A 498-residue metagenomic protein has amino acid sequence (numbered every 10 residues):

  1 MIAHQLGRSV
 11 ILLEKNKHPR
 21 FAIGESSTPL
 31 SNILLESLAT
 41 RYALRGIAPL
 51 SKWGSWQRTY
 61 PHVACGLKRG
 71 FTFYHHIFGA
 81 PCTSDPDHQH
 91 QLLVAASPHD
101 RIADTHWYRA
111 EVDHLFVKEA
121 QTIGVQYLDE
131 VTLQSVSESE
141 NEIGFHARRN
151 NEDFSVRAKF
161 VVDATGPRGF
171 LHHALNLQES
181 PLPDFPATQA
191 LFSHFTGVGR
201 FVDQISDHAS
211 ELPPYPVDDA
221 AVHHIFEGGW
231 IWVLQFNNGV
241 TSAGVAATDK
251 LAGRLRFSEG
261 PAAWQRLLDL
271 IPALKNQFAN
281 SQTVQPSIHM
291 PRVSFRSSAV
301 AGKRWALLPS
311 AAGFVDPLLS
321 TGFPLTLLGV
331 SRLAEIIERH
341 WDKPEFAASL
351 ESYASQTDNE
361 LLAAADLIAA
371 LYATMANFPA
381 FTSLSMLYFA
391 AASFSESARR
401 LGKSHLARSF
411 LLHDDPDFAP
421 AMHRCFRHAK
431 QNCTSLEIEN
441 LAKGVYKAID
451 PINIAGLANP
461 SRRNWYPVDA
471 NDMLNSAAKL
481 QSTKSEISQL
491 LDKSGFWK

Functional and structural regions predicted by a protein language model:
H4-E25: Glycine-rich FAD pyrophosphate-binding loop
H18, F73, T105-R109, A147 (+7 more regions): Tryptophan-centric aromatic hotspots in well-structured domains and transmembrane helices
R20-C82: N-terminal FAD cofactor-binding segment of flavoenzymes
P61-A110: Flavin (FAD/FMN) cofactor-binding and adjacent substrate-gating region of FAD-dependent oxidoreductase domains
P61-A64, P181-F185, A220-H224, I288 (+1 more regions): Short Gly/Pro-enriched turn/cap motifs at secondary-structure boundaries
Y108, H114-A273, V330: Predominantly flavin-linked oxidoreductase catalytic cores and closely associated redox partners
E227-I231, N237-G239, A246-A369: FAD/FMN-dependent oxidoreductases across multiple families
I336-K498: C-terminal helical "tail/cap" subdomain of flavin- and related membrane-associated enzymes
